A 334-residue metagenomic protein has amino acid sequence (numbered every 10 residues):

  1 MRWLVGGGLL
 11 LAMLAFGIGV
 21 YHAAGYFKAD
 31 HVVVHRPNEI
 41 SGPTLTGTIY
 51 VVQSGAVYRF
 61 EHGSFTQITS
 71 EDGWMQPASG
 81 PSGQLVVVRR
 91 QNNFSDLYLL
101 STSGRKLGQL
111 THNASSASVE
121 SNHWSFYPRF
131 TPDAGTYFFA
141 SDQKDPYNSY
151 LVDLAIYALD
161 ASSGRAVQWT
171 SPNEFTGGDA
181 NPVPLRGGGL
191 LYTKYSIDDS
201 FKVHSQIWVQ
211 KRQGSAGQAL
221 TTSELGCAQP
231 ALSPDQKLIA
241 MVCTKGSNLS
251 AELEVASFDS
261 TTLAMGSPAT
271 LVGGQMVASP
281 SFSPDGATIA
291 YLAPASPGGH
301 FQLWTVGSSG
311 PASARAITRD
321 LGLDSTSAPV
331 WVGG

Functional and structural regions predicted by a protein language model:
R2-G334: Sequence signature of WD/YWTD-type beta-propeller architectures
